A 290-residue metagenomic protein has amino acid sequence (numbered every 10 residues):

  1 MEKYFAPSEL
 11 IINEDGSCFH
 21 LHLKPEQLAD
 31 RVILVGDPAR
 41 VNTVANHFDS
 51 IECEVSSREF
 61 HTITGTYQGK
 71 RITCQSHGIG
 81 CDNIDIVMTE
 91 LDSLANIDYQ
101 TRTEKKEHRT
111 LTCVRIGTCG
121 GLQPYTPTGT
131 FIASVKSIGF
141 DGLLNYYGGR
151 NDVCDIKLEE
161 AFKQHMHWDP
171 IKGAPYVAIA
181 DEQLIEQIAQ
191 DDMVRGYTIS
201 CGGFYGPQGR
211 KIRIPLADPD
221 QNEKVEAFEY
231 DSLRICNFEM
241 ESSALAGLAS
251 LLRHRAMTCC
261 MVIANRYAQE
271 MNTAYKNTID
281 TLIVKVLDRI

Functional and structural regions predicted by a protein language model:
M1-Y176: Metabolite-binding pocket within alpha/beta catalytic cores that recognizes anionic/polar moieties
H20-Q27, G202-Q208, D280-R289: Intrinsically disordered, low-complexity segments enriched in small residues
G120, S137, I199-G206, A244 (+1 more regions): Glycine-rich beta-alpha junction loops
K157-Y230: Active-site rim beta-loop-alpha module in soluble metabolic enzymes
P175-A180, N237-A244: Polyanion-binding loop/helix "lid" in catalytic or ligand-binding cores
S232-C236: Short pre-catalytic strand/loop immediately N-terminal to key active-site residues, enriched for Gly-Thr
E239-C259: Short glycine-rich, acidic/polar surface loops and turns
N265-I290: His/Asp/Glu-rich mid-to-C-terminal helical/loop segments that flank catalytic regions of hydrolases
